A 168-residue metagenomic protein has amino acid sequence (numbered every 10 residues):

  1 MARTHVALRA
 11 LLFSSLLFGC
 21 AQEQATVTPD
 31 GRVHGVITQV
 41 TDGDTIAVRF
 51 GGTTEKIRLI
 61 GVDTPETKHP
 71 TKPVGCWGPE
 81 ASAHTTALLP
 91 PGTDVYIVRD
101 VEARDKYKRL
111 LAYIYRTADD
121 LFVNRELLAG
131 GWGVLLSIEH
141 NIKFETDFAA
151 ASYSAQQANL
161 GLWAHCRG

Functional and structural regions predicted by a protein language model:
A2-H5, R9-G168: Small beta-barrel nucleic-acid-binding modules, primarily SNase/OB-fold domains and secondarily Tudor-like barrels
